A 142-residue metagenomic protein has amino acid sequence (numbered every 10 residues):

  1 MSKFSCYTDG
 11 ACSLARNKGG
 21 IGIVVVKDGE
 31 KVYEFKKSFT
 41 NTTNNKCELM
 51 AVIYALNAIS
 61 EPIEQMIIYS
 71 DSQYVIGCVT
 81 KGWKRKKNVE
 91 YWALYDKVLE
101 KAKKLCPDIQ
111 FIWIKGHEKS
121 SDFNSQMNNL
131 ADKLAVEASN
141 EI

Functional and structural regions predicted by a protein language model:
M1-K46, N57-I59, K133-E141: RNase H-like nuclease fold core
A11-N17, I53-N129, L134, S139: RNase H catalytic domain
E48, V52: Short, conserved alpha-helix that lines the donor NDP-sugar binding/gating region of sugar-transfer enzymes
